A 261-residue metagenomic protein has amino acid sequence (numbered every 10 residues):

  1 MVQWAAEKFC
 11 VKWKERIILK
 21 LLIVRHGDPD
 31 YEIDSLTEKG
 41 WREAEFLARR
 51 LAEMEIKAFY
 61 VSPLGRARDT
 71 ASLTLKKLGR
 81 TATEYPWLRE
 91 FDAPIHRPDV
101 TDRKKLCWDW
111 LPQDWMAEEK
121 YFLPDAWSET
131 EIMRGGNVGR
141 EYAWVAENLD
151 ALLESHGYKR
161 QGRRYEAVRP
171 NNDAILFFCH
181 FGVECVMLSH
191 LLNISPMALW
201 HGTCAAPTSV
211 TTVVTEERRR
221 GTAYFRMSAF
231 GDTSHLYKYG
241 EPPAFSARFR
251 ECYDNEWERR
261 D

Functional and structural regions predicted by a protein language model:
Q3, K12-I18, F91-K105, D109 (+2 more regions): Acidic, low-complexity terminal tails and accessory targeting/binding regions of phosphate-metabolizing enzymes
I18-T37: Mobile, glycine- and charge-enriched loop segments and immediately flanking short secondary-structure elements within
K20-V24, Y60, N172-C179, V183: Beta-strand elements within well-structured catalytic alpha/beta cores of enzymes that handle phosphate/sulfate esters
G27, F181, G231-T233: Active-site metal-binding loops of divalent metal-dependent hydrolases
L36-R49: Short catalytic helix/loop segments, enriched in acidic residues and glycine and frequently bearing histidine
R49-E129: Phosphate-coordination/substrate-recognition cap region in phosphate-metabolizing enzymes
I132-R164: Internal catalytic-core helix/loop-beta-alpha segment that presents or stabilizes conserved functional determinants
